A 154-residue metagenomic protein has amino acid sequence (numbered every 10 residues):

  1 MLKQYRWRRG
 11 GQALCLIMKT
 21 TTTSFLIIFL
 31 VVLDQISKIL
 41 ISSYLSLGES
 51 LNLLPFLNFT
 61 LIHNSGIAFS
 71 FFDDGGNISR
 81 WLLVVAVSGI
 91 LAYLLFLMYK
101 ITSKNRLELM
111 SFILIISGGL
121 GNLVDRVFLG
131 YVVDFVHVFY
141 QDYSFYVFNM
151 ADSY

Functional and structural regions predicted by a protein language model:
L2-Y154: Alpha-helical transmembrane bundles and membrane-interface segments of multipass inner-membrane proteins
